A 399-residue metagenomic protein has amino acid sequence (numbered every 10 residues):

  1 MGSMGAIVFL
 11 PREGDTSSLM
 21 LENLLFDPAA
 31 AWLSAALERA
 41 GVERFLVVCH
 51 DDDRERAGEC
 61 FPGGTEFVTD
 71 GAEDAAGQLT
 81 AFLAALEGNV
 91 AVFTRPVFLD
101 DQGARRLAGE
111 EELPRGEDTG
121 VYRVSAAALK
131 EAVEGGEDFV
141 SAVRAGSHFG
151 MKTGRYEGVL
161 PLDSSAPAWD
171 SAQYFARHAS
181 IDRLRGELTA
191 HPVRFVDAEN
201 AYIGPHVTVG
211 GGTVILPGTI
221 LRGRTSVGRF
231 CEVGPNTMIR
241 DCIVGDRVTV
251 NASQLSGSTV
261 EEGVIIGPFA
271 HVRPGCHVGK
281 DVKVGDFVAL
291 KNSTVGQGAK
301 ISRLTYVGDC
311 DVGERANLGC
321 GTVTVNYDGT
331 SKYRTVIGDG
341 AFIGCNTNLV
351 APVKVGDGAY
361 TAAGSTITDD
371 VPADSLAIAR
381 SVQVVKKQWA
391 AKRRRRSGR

Functional and structural regions predicted by a protein language model:
M1-D70: N-terminal glycine-rich phosphate-binding loop and ensuing alpha1 helix
A30, P96, I215: Residue-level signal for inorganic ion chemistry
V48-H50, V68-A72, G116-D118, G154-Y156 (+1 more regions): Conserved beta-strand termini and adjacent loop/short-helix elements that scaffold enzyme active sites in alpha/beta
R54-E131: Conserved beta-loop-beta/alpha segment of the NTase-like Rossmann-fold superfamily that binds/positions NTPs
F98-R185: Catalytic-core segments of class I nucleotidyltransferases/pyrophosphorylases that form NMP-activated intermediates
A176-G204: Long, charged amphipathic helices and adjacent flexible linkers at domain junctions
A201-V284: Acidic, glycine-rich loop-and-beta core segments that form the ion-binding/anion-interacting portion of active sites
V250-R399: Glycine-rich hexapeptide-repeat left-handed beta-helix
